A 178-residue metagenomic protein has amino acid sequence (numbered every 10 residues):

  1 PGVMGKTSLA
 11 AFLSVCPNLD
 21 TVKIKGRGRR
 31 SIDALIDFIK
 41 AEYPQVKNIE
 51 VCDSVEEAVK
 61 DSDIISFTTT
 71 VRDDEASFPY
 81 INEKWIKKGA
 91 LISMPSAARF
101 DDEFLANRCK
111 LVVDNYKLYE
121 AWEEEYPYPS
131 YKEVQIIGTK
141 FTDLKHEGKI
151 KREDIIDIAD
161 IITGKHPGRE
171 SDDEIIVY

Functional and structural regions predicted by a protein language model:
M4-T7: Hydrophobic/small residue at the entry helix of a nucleotide-binding pocket
S14-N18, P79-K88, E103-R108: Short, conserved loop/helix-junction motifs that constitute active-site signature segments in enzyme catalytic cores
V15-Y43: NAD(P)-binding Rossmann-fold cofactor-contacting core
K47-S62, I81: Short acidic low-complexity segments
K60-D61, R72-A90: Rossmann-fold NAD(P) dinucleotide-binding segment
S66-F67, S93-M94, V113: Redox-cofactor binding/interface segments in oxidoreductases and associated redox assembly factors
T69-D73, S96-A97, Y116: Short glycine-/small-residue-rich Rossmann-like dinucleotide-binding loops
A98-Y178: Adenosine-phosphate binding glycine-rich loop
